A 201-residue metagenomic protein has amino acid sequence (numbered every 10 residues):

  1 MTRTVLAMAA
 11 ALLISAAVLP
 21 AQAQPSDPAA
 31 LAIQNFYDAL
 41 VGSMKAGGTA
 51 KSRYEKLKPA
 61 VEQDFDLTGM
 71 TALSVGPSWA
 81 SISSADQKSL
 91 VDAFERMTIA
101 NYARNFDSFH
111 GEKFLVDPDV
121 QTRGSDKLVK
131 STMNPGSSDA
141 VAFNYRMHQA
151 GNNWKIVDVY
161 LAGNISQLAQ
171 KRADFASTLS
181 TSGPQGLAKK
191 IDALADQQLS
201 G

Functional and structural regions predicted by a protein language model:
M1-T4: Positively charged n-region of N-terminal signal peptides that target proteins for export
A7-A17: Bacterial N-terminal signal peptides
A17-A23: Sec/Tat signal peptide C-region and signal peptidase I cleavage site
P25-Y102: Early exported N-terminus immediately downstream of N-terminal targeting peptides
W79, R96-M97, Q121-T122, P135-G136 (+1 more regions): Solvent-exposed loop/turn segments at secondary-structure junctions within structured extracellular/periplasmic domains
I99-V141, K190-G201: Surface-exposed, charged secondary-structure patches
A140-Q170: Short beta-strand edge/turn micro-motifs at domain boundaries
Y160-G201: Low-complexity, intrinsically disordered terminal/linker segments enriched in charged and Gly/Pro repeats
